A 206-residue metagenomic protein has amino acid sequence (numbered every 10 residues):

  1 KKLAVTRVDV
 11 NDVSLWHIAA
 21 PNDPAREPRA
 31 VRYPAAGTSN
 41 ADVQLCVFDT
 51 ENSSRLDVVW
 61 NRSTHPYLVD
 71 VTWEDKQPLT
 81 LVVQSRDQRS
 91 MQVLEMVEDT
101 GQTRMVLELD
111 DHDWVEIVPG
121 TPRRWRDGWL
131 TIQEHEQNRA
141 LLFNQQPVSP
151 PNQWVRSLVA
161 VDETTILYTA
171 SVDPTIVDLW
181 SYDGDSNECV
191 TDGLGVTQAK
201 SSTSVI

Functional and structural regions predicted by a protein language model:
K1-D57: Predominantly five- to eight-bladed beta-propeller fold
A4-V10, A35-S39, T72-D75, T80-D87 (+6 more regions): Beta-strand C-termini and the immediately following turn/loop, strongest in propeller blades
T6, C46, Q145, P151 (+1 more regions): N-terminal targeting or regulatory segments adjacent to alpha/beta-hydrolase or S9 domains
D12-A19, D42-Q44, Q88-E95, Q137-L142 (+1 more regions): Structural motif
V43, S54-E74, P78-V83, Q88-M96 (+2 more regions): Alpha-solenoid helical-repeat scaffolds
D49-S53, V97-G101, N144-Q145, Y182-D185: Short loop/turn segments that connect beta-strands within beta-propeller blades
L56-V59, T103-E108, Q145-P150, E188-D192: Beta-propeller fold detector
R62-L68, D111-P119, N152-S157, G195-A199: Short glycine-/Asp-/Thr-/Trp-enriched loop segments that recur within the blades of beta-propeller repeat domains
